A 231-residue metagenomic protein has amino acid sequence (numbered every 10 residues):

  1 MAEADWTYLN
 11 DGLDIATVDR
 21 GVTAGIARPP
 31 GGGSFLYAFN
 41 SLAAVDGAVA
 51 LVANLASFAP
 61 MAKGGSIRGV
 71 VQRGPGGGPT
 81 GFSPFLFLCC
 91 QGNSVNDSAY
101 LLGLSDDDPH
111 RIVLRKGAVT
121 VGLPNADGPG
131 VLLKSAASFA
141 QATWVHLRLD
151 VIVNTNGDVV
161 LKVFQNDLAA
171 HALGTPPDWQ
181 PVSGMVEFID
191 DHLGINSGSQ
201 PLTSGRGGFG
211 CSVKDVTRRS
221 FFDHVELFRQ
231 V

Functional and structural regions predicted by a protein language model:
A2-G47: Extracellular glycan-recognition surfaces and repeat-rich motifs
L36-A118, R229: Secretory/extracellular carbohydrate-interaction modules and structurally similar beta-sandwich "look-alikes"
G69, T143-V153, L161-V163: Short tryptophan-centered beta-strand motifs in secreted/extracellular beta-sheet-rich domains of glycan-recognition
N96-D97, V121-L132, A169-M185: Surface-exposed loop/edge segments in extracytoplasmic proteins
A118-R148: Short, aromatic/His-centered strand-loop micro-motif at the edge of beta-sheets
H146, R206-G208, D223-H224: Extracellular/lumenal ectodomain signal focusing on beta-strand-rich modules and carbohydrate-recognition contexts
Q165-S204: Short, solvent-exposed beta-strand-to-loop segments that form ligand-recognition rims of beta-rich domains
S212-H224: Extracellular carbohydrate recognition
